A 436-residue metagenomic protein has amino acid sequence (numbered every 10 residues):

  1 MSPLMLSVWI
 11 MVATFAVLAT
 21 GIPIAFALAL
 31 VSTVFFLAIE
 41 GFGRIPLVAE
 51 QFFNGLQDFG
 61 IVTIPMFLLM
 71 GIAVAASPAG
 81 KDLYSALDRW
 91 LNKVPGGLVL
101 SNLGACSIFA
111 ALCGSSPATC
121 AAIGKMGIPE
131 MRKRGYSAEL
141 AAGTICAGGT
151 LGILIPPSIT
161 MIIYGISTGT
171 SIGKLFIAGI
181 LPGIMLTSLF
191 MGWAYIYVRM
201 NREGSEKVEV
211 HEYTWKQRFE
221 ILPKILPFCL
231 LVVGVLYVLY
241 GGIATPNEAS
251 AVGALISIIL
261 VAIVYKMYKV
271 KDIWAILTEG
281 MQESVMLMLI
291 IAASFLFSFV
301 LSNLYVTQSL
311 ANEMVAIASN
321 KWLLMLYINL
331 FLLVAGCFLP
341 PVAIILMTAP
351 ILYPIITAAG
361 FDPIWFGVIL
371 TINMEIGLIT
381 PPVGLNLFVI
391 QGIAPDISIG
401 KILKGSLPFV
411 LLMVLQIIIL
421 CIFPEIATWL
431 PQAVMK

Functional and structural regions predicted by a protein language model:
M1-K436: Alpha-helical transmembrane segments of multi-pass membrane transport proteins
